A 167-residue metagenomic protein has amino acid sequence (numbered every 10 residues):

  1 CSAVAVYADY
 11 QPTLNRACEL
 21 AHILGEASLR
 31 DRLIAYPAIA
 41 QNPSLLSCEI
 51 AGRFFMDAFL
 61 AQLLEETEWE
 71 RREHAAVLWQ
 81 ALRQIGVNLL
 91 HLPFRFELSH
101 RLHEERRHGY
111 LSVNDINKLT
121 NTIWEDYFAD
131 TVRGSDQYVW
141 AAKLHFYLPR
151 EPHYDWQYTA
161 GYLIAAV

Functional and structural regions predicted by a protein language model:
C1-V167: Cation-handling catalytic/transport regions enriched in His/Asp/Glu
